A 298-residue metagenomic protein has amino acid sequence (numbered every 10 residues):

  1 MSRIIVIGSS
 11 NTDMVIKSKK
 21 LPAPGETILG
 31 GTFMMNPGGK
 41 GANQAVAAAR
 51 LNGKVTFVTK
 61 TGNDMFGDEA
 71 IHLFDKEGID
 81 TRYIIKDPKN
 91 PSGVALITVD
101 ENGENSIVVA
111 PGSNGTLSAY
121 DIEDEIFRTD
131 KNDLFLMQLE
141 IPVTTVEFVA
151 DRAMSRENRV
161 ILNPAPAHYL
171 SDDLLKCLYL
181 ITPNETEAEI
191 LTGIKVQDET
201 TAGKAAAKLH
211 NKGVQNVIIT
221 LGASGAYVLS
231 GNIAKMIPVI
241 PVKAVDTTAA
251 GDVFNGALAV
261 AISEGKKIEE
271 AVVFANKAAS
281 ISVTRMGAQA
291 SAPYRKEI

Functional and structural regions predicted by a protein language model:
M1-I4, Y169-D173, E199-I298: Conserved phosphate-binding/catalytic region of the ribokinase-like
M1-T61, M65-K76, A244-V245, M286: Glycine-rich phosphate/adenosyl-contacting loop at the front of the ribokinase-like
I5, T56, L136, I161 (+1 more regions): Structural detector of well-ordered beta-strand residues that form the stable sheet scaffold of enzyme domains
E26-T27, M35, R50-D133, D151 (+1 more regions): Conserved N-terminal subdomain of the carbohydrate kinase-like
V46, V94-T98, G225-L229: Short beta-strand scaffold segments in enzyme catalytic cores
A49-R50, M154, S263: Gly/Ala-rich phosphate-binding loop of Rossmann-like dinucleotide-binding domains, activating on the conserved
D133-K204, S224-A226: Conserved beta-alpha-beta core of the PfkB/ribokinase-like small-molecule kinase fold
